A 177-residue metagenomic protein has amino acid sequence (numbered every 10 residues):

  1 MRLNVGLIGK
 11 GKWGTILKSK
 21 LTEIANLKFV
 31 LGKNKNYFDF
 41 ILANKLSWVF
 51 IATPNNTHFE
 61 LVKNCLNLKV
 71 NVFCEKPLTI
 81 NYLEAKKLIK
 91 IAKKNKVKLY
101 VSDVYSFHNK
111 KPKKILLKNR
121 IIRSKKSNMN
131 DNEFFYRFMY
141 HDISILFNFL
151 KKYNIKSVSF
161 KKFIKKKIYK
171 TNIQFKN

Functional and structural regions predicted by a protein language model:
M1-N34: N-terminal Rossmann-like dinucleotide-binding module
L17, H58, H141: Histidine-centered divalent metal-coordination motifs
K28, S47, R120: Conserved acidic residues
Y37-K45, K113-K114: Short amphipathic alpha-helix with an adjacent loop that forms part of the alpha/beta core around
W48, P54-N55, F59-D103: Beta-strand-loop-alpha-helix segment that lines the small-molecule cofactor/substrate pocket of alpha/beta enzymes
T79-N132, D142: A contiguous active-site-proximal alpha/beta segment in oxidoreductase catalytic domains
K125-N177: Rossmann-like dinucleotide-binding domain that binds NAD(P)(H)
